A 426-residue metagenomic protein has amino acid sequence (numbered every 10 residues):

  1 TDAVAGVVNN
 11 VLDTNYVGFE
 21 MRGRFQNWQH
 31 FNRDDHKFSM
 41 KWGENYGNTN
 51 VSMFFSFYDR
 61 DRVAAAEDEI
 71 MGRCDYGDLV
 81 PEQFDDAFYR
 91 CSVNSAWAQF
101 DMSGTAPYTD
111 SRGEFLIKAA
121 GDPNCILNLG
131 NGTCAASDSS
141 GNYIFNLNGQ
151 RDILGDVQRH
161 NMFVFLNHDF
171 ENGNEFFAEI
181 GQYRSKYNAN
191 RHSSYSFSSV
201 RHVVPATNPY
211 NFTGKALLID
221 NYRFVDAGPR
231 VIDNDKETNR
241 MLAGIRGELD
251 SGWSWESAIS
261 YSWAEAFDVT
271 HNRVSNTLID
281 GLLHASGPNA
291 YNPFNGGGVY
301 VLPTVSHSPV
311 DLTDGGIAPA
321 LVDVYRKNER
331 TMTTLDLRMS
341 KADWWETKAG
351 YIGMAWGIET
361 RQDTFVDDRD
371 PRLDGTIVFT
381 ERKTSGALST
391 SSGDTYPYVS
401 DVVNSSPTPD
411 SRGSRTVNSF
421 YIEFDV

Functional and structural regions predicted by a protein language model:
T1, F25-Q26, E44, F54 (+2 more regions): Beta-stranded membrane pore/translocator domains
T1-R24, A64: A beta-strand signature from Gram-negative outer-membrane beta-barrel systems, especially the internal plug domain
V4, V8, W356, N418-F424: Extended, hydrophobic alpha-helical segments in both membrane/secreted and soluble proteins
V11, R22, K41-N45, F54 (+5 more regions): Transmembrane beta-barrel domains of outer membrane proteins
D13-N15, R24-Q26, N45-G47, S56-Y58 (+2 more regions): Solvent-exposed coil/turn segments that connect beta secondary-structure elements in extracytoplasmic/periplasmic
Y16-E44, F145-G155: Short strand-turn segments of transmembrane beta-barrel domains in outer membranes, especially the first one or two
N32-R33, G43-N50, S56-R60, D156-N161 (+1 more regions): Extracytoplasmic assembly/pore-lining segments of large envelope/extracellular complexes
D61-V63, E67-D78, S95, S111-V157 (+2 more regions): Surface-exposed, low-complexity loop segments enriched in small/polar and acidic residues
